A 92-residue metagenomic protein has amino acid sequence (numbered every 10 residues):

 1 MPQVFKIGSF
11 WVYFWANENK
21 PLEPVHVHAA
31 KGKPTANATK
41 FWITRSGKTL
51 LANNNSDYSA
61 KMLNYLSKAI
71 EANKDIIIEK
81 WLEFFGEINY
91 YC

Functional and structural regions predicted by a protein language model:
M1, K40, K74-D75: Low-complexity, intrinsically disordered short peptide segments enriched in small/polar/basic residues
M1-V25: Short, charged/polar N-terminal "headpieces" of proteins
V4-I7, W15, T44-S46, N53 (+1 more regions): Surface-exposed loop/turn and secondary-structure junction residues enriched for glycine/proline
N19-A60: A short, structured beta-strand/loop element
N54-C92: Acidic, low-complexity intrinsically disordered segments
